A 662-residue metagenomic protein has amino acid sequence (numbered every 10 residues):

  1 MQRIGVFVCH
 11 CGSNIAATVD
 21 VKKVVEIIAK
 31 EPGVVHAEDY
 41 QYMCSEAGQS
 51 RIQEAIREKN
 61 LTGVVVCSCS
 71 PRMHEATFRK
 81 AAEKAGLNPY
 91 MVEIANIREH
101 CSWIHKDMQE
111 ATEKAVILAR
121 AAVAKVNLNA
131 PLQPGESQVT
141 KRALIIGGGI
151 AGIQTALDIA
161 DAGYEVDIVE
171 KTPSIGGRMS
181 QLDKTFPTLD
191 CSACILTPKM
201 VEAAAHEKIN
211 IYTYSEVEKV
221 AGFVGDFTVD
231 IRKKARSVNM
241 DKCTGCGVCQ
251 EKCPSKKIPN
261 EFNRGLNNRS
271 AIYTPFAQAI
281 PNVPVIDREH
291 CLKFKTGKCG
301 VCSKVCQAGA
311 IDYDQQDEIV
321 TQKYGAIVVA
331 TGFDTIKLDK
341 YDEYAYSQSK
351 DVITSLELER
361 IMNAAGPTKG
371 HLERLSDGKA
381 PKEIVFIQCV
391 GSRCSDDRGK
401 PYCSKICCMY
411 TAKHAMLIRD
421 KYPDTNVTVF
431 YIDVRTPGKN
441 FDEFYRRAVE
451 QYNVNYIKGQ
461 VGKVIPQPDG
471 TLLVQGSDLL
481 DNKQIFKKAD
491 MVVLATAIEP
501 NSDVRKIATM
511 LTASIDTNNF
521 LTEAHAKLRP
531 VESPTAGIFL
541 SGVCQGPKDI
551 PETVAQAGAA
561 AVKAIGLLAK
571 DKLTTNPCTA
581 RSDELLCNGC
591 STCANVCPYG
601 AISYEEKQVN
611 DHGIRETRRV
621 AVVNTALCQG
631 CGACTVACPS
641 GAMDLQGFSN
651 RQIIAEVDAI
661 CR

Functional and structural regions predicted by a protein language model:
M1-R662: Residues forming the flavin
